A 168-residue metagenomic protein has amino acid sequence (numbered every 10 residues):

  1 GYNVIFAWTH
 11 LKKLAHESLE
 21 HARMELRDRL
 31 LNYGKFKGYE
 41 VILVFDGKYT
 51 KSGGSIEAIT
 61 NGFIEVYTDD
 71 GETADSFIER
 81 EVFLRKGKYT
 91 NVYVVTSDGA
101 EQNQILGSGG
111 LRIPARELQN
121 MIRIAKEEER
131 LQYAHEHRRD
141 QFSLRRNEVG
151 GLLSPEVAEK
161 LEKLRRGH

Functional and structural regions predicted by a protein language model:
N3-H168: Nuclease catalytic cores that cleave nucleic-acid phosphodiester bonds, predominantly acidic two-metal-ion
